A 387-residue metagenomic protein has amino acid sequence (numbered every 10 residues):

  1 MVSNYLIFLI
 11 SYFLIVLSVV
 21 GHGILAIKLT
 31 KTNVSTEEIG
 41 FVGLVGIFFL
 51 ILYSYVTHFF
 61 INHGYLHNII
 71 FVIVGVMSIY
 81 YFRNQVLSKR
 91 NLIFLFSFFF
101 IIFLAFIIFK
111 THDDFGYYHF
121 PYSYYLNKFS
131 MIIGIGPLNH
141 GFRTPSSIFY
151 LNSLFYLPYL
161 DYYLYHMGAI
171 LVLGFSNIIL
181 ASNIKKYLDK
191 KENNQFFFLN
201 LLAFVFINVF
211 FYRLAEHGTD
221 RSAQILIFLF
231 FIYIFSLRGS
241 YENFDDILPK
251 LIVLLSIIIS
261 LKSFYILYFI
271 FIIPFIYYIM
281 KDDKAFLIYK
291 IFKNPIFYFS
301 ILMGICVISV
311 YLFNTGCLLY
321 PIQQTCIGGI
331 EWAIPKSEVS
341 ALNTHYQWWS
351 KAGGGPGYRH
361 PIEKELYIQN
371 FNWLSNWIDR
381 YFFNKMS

Functional and structural regions predicted by a protein language model:
M1-L87, S387: Membrane-embedded, hydrophobic transmembrane alpha-helices
S18-I24, L202, A223-Y241: Specific aromatic-rich, kink-prone transmembrane helix
Y55-H58, F211, I247-P274, G316: Membrane-interface alpha helices of multi-pass inner-membrane proteins
L66-H67, G168-V172, V209-S236: Multi-pass, polyprenyl lipid-linked donor-dependent membrane glycosyltransferases
G75-L87, Y268-I301: Perimembrane helix-loop-helix junctions
L92-I102, V253, F286-L312: Hydrophobic alpha-helical membrane-interfacial segments at the cytosolic entry of transmembrane helices
L104-F196, L214-E216: Active-site lumenal/periplasmic loops and adjacent helix-entry segments of GT-C-fold, multi-pass membrane
I108-K110, L151, Y278, N294-S387: Membrane-lumen/periplasm interface segments of specific transmembrane helices in polyprenyl phosphate-linked
